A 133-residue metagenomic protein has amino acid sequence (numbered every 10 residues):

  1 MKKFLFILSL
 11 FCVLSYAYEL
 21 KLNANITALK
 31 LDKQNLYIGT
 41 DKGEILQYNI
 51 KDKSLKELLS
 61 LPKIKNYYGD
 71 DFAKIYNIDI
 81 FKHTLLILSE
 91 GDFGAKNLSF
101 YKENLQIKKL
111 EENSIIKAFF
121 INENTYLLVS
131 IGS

Functional and structural regions predicted by a protein language model:
F4-V13: Sec-dependent N-terminal signal peptides
L20-G43: Beta-strand-rich domains and repeat architectures in extracellular enzymes and scaffolds, especially beta-propellers
A24-K30, F72-I78, E112-I121: Repeated scaffold domains used in trafficking and secretory/extracellular systems, primarily beta-propellers
K33-Q34, K82-H83, E123-T125: Short coil/turn segments that connect the beta-strands within blades of beta-propeller domains
Y37-G39, I87-L88, L127-S130: Conserved beta-strand element within WD40/beta-propeller blades
K42-I45, D92-G94, G132-S133: Loop/turn residues immediately N-terminal
K56-K63, Q106-E112: Beta-propeller fold detector
E57-I78: Blade-loop segments of beta-propeller domains
